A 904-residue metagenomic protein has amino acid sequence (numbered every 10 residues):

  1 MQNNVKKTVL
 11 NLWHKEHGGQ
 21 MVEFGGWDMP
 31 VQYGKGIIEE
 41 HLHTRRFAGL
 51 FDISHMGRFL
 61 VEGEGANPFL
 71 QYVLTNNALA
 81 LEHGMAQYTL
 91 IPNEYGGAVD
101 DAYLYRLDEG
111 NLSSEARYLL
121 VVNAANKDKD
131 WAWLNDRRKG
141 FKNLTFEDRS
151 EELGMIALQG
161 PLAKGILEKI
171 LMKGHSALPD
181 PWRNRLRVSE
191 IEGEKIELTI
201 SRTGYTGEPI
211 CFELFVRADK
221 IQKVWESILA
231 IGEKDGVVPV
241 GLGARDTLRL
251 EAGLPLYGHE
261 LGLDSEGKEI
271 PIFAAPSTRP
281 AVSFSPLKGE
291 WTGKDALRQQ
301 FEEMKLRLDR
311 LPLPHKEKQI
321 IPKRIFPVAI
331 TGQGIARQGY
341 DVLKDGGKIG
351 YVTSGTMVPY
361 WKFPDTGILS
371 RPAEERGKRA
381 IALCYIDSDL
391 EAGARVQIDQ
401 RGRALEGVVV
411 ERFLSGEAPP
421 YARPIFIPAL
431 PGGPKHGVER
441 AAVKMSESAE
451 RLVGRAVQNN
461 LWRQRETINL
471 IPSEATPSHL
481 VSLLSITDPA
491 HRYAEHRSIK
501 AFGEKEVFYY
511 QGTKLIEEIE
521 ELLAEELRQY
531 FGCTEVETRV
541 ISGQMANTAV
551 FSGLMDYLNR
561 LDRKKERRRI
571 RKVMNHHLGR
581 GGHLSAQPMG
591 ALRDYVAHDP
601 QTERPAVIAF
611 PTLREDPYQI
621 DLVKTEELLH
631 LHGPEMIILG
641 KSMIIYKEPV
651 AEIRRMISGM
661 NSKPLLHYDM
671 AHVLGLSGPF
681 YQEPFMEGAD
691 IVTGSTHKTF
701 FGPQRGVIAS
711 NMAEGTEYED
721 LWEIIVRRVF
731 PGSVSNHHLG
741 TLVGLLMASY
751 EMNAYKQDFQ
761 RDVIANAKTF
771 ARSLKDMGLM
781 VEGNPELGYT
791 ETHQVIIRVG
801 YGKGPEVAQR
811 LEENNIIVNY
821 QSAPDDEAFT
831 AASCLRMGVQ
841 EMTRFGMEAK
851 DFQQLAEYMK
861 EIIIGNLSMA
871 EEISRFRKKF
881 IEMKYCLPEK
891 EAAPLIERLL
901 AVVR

Functional and structural regions predicted by a protein language model:
M1-G34, G433-L522, Y885-R904: N-terminal glycine-rich, Lys/His-bearing helix-loop that initiates the first secondary-structure elements of many
M1-T89, G97: Acidic, proline/glycine-enriched N-terminal capping motif
K7-N11, V22, D28, R138 (+1 more regions): Glycine-rich, acidic
N143-R149, K234-T247, L405-V409, E495-I499 (+8 more regions): Flexible, glycine/charged-enriched surface loops at secondary-structure junctions
I270-G433: Glycine-rich, small/acidic residue-mixed loop/short-helix segments
P314, I320, S749, K756 (+4 more regions): Conserved small-domain helix->loop->beta segment predominantly found in fold-type I
H436-E439, E525, L561, A765 (+1 more regions): PLP-dependent enzyme catalytic core of the Aspartate aminotransferase-like
V438-A441, L515-E518, L522-V536, V540-M780 (+1 more regions): Conserved PLP-enzyme active-site core in the AAT-like
